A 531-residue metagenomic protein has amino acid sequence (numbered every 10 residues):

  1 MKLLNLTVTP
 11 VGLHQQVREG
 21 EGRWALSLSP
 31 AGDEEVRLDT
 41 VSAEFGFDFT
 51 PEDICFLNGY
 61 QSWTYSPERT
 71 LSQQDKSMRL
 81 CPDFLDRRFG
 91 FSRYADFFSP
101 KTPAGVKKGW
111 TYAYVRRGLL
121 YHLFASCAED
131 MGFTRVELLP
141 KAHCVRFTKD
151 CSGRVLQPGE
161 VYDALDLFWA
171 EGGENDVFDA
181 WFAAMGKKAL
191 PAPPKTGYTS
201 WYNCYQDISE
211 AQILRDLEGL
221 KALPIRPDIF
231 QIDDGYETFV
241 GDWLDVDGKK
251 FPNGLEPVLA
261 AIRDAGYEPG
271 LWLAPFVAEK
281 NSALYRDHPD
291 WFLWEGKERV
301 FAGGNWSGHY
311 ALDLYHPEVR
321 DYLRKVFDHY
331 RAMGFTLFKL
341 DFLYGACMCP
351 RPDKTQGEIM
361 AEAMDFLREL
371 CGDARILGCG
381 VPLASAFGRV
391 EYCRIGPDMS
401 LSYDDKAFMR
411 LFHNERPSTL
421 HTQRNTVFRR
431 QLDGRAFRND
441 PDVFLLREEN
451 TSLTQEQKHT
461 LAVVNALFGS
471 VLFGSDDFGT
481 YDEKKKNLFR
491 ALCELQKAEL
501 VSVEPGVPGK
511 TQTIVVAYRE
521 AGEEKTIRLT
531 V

Functional and structural regions predicted by a protein language model:
M1-V177: N-terminal accessory beta-strand-rich subdomains and adjacent acidic, glycine-rich linkers that precede catalytic cores
G22-R23, K107-K108, H459-F473, E504-V531: Carbohydrate-binding surface patches
P194-Y198, Y202-D328, L337-P352: Aromatic-lined carbohydrate-binding/catalytic grooves of carbohydrate-active enzymes
C204-I208, E237-G241, F276-N281, G345-C349 (+6 more regions): Flexible loop/turn segments at secondary-structure boundaries
L255-I262, Y267, Q356-R375: Alpha-helix-loop-beta-strand connector modules within alpha/beta enzyme cores
L271, K339, D373-G380, F473-N487 (+1 more regions): Acidic/polar loop patches that form or flank catalytic/metal-binding clefts of enzymes that bind anionic ligands
L284-D321, D365-T480: Glycan-recognition surfaces
P350-I359, V390-E391: Short glycine/threonine-rich loop-to-helix capping motif typified by GTGT followed within a few residues by an Asp-Pro
